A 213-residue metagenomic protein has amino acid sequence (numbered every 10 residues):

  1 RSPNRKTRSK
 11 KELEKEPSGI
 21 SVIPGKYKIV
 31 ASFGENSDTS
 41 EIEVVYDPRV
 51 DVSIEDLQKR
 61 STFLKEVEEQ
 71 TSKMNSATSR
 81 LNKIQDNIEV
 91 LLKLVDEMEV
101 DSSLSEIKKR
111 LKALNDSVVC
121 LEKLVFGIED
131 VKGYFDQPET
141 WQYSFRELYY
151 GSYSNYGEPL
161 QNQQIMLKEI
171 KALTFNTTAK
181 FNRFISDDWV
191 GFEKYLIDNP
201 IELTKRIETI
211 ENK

Functional and structural regions predicted by a protein language model:
R1, G34-E35: Short acidic/polar micro-motifs centered on Gly/Asp/Asn
R1-S18: Glycine-centered tight-turn motifs at strand-turn-strand junctions
P3-T7, D38-E41, D51-I54, Y134: Extended hydrophobic-aromatic, low-complexity segments
S18-K26, N36: A glycine-anchored, Pro-Gly-centered beta-turn/N-cap motif
K26, F33, S40-I42, S76-K213: Mature extracytoplasmic or organellar-lumen-exposed domains after removal of signal/transit peptides
E41-K73: Low-complexity, Pro/Ser/Thr- and charge-rich linker/hinge segments at domain boundaries
